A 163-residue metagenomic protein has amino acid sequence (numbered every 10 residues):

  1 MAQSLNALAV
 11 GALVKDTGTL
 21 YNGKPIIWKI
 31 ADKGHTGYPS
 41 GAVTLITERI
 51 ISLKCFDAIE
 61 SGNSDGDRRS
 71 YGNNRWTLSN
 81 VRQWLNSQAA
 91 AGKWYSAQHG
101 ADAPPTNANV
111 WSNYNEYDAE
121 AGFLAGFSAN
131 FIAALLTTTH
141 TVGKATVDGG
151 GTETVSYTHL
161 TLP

Functional and structural regions predicted by a protein language model:
M1-L160: Collagenous Gly-X-Y triple-helix signature in extracellular proteins
